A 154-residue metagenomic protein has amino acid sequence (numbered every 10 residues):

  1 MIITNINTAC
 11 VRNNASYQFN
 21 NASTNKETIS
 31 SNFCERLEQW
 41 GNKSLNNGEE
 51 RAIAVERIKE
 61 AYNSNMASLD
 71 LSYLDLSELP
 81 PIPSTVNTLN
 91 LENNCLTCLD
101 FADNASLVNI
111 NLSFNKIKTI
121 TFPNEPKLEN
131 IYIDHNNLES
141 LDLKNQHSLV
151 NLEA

Functional and structural regions predicted by a protein language model:
M1-T88: N-terminal capping/linker segments that flank leucine-rich repeat
A15, A22, S106-V108, P123 (+1 more regions): Low-complexity, intrinsically disordered tandem-repeat tracts enriched in small residues
Y17-F19, F114, Y132: Aromatic (phenylalanine/tyrosine) cluster motif
M66, V86, L96, L107 (+4 more regions): Conserved hydrophobic position(s) of the canonical leucine-rich repeat
A67-L71, L89-L91, V108-L112, E129-I133 (+1 more regions): Conserved hydrophobic beta-strand positions in leucine-rich repeat
L74, N94, L112-N115, N136: Consensus "Asn ladder" position of solenoid repeat domains
S77-I82, L99, I120-F122, L141-L143: Canonical leucine-rich repeat
